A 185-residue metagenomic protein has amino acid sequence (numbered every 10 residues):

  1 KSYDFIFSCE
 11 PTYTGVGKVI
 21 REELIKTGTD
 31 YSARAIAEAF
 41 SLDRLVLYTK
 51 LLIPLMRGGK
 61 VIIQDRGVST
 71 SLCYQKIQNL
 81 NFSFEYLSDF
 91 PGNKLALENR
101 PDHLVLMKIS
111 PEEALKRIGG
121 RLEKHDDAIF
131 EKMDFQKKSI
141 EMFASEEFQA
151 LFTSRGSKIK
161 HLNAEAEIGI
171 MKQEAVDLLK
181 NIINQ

Functional and structural regions predicted by a protein language model:
K1, E112-Q185: NTP-dependent small-molecule kinase module
Y3-P91, L95: ATP-dependent small-molecule kinase phosphotransfer cores that center on conserved nucleotide phosphate-binding segments
S8, I63, H103-V105, K160-L162: Hydrophobic/aromatic beta-strand patches that form the interior of the parallel beta-sheet core in alpha/beta enzyme
P11-G15, V68-S69, I109-L115, E167-I168: Conserved nucleotide-binding/hydrolysis micro-motifs of P-loop NTPases
D43, D65, D102, D126-A128 (+1 more regions): Acidic side chains
R57-G58, N99-R100, R155: Short loop/turn elements that form and flank the Walker-type P-loop nucleotide-binding site in RecA-like NTPase cores
T70-M142: A glycine- and Lys/Arg-enriched "phosphate-lid" helix/loop adjacent to the NTP-binding pocket of small-molecule kinases
